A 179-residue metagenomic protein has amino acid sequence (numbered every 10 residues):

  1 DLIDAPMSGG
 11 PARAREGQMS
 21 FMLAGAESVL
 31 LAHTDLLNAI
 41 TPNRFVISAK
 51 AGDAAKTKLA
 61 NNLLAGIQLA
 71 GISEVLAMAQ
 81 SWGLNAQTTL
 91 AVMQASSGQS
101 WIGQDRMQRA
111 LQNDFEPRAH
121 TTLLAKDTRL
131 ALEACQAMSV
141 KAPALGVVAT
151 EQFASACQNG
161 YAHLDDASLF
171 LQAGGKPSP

Functional and structural regions predicted by a protein language model:
D1-G66: Rossmann-fold dinucleotide-binding core
A51-K176: Helical "substrate-binding/catalytic lid" subdomain of Rossmann-like NAD(P)-dependent dehydrogenases/reductases
